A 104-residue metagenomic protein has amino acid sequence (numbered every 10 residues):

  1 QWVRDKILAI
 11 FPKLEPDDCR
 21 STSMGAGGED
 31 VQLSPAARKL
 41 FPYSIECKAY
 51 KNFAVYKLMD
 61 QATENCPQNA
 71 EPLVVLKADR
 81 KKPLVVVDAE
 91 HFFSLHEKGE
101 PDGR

Functional and structural regions predicted by a protein language model:
Q1-R104: Catalytic phosphate/metal-binding cores of nucleic-acid and nucleotide-processing enzymes, i.e., regions that mediate
